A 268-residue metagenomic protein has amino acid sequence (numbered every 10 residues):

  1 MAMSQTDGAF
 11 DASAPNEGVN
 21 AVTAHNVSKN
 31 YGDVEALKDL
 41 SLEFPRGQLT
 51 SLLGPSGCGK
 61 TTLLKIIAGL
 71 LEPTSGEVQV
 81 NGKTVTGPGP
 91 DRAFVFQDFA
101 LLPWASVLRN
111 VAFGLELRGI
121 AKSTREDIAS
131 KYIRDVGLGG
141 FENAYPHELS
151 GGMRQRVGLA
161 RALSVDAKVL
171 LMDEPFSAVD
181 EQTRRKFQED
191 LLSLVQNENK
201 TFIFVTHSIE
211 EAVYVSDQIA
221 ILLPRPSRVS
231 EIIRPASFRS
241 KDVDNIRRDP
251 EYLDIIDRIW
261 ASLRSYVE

Functional and structural regions predicted by a protein language model:
L53-P55: The feature captures the beta-strand-to-loop junction immediately N-terminal to the Walker
A68: Helix-to-loop junction immediately C-terminal to a conserved catalytic motif
G76-G87, I128: Conserved ABC transporter NBD signature motif
A105-F113: Short coil-to-helix segment of the ABC ATPase nucleotide-binding domain corresponding to the Q-loop/switch region
A112, E116, A121-F141, S193: Conserved ABC ATPase "signature" region
Y145-L149, M153: Conserved ABC ATPase signature
S164-K168: A short, proline-enriched helix->beta-strand linker immediately N-terminal to the Walker B motif in ABC-type P-loop
